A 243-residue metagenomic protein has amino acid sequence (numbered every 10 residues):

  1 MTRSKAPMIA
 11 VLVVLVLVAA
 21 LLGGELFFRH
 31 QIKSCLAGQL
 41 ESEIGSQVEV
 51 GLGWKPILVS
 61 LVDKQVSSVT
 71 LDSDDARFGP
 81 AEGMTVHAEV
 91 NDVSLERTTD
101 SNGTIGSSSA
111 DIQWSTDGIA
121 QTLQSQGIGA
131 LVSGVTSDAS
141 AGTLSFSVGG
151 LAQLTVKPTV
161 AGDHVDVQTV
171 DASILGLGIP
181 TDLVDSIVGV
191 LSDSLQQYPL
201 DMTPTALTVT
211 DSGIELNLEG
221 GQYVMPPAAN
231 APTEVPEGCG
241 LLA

Functional and structural regions predicted by a protein language model:
M1-V62, F78, A228-A243: Hydrophobic membrane-targeting and insertion signals
L40-V48, G127-A130, Q196-M202: Short secondary-structure junctions
Q47-L131, S137-L144: N-terminal beta-strand/beta-hairpin edge segment
K55, D74-A76, N91-V93, L151 (+4 more regions): Solvent-exposed coil/turn segments that connect beta secondary-structure elements in extracytoplasmic/periplasmic
A76-E82, L175-L177, Y223-A228: Short, cysteine-centered beta-strand-loop-beta hairpins and adjacent loop/turn segments enriched in charged/polar
V86-T98, P158-V160, A231-A243: A short, surface-exposed beta-strand/turn
S115-Q196: Soluble extracytoplasmic domains of inner/organellar membrane proteins
S186-A243: Extracytoplasmic/luminal low-complexity segments enriched in Pro/Gly and acidic/polar residues that act as flexible
